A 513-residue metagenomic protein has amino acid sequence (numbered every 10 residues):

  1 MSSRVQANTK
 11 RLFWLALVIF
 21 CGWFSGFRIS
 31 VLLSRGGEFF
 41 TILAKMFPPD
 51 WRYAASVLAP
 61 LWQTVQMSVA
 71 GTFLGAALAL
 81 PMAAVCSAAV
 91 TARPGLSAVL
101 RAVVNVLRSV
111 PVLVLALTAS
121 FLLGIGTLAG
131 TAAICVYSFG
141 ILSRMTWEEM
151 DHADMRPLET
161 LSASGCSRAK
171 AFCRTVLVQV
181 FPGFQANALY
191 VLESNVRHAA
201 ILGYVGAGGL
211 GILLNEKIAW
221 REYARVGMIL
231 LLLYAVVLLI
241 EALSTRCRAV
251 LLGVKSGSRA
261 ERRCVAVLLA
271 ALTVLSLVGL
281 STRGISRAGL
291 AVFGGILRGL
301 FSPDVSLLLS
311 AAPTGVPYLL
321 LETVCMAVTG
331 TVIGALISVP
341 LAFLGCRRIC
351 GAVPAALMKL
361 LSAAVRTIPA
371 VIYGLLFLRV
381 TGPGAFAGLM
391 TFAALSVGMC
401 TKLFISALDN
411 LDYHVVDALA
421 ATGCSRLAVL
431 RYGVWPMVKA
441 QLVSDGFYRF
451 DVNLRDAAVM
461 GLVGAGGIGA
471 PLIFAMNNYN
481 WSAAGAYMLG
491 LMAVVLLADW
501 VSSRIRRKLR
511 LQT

Functional and structural regions predicted by a protein language model:
M1-V69, F73, I240-V332, L344 (+3 more regions): N-terminal, non-cleaved signal-anchor transmembrane helix
S34-A44, G206-E216, A291-R298, G464-F474: Short hydrophobic, aromatic-rich alpha-helical segments embedded in or entering the lipid bilayer of multi-pass
L58-Q66, L100-L107, E193, N215 (+4 more regions): Alpha-helical membrane-interface segments at transmembrane helix boundaries
W62, M82-A116, M145-E148, P340-G374: Cytoplasmic-entry segments and transmembrane alpha-helices of multi-pass inner-membrane transporters
T72-L80, A84, A88, L113 (+16 more regions): Hydrophobic positions within alpha-helical transmembrane segments of bacterial inner-membrane proteins
V104-S138, S362-A393: Generic hydrophobic transmembrane alpha-helix motif, especially the helices
I125-V191, H198, A242, P383-V434 (+2 more regions): Membrane-cytosol interface at the C-terminal ends of specific transmembrane alpha-helices in multi-pass membrane
L210-C247, I468-R504: Hydrophobic alpha-helical transmembrane segments of polytopic membrane proteins
